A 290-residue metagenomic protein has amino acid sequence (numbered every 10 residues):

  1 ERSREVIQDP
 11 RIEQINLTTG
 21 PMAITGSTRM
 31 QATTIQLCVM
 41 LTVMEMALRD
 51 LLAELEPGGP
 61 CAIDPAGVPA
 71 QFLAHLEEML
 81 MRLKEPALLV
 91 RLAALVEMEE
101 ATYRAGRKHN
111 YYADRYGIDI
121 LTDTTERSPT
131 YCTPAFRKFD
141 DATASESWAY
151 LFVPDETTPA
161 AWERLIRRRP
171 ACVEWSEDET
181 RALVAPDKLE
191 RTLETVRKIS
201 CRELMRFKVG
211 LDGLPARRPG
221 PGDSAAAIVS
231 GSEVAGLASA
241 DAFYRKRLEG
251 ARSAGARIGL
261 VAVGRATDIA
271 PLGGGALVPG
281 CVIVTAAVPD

Functional and structural regions predicted by a protein language model:
E1-D290: Conserved N-terminal alpha-helical segment that immediately precedes and caps sugar-phosphate-binding
